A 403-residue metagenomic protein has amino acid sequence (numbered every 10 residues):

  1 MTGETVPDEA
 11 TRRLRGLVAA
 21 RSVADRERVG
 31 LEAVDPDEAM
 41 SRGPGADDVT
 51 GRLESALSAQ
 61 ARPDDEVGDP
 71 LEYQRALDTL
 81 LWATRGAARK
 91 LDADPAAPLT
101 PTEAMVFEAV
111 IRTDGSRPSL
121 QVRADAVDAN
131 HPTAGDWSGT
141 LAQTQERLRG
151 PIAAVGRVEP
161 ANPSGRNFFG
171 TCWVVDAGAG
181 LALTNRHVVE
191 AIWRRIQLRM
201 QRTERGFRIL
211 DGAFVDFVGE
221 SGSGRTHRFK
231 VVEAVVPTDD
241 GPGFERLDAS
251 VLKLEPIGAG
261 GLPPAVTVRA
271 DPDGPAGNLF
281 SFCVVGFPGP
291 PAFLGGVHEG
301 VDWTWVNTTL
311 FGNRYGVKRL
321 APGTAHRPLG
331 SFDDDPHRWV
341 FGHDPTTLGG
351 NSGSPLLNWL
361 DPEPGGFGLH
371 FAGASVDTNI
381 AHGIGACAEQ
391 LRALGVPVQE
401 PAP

Functional and structural regions predicted by a protein language model:
T2-A20, A24, R28-A33, S41-G43 (+4 more regions): C-terminal subregion of chymotrypsin/trypsin-like serine protease catalytic domains
T2-T171, Y315, R319-L320, T324-P328: Protease-domain processing segments flanking chymotrypsin-fold serine proteases, especially trypsin-like
D8, D25, D35-D37, D47-D48 (+19 more regions): Acidic-enriched, low-complexity/disordered segments with a strong bias for Aspartate over Glutamate
R123-H131, G135-A142, P275, S354 (+2 more regions): Short, solvent-exposed coil/turn linker segments
R147-F169, V175-P345, G349, I380-I384: Serine endopeptidase catalytic core focused on the charge-relay Asp
